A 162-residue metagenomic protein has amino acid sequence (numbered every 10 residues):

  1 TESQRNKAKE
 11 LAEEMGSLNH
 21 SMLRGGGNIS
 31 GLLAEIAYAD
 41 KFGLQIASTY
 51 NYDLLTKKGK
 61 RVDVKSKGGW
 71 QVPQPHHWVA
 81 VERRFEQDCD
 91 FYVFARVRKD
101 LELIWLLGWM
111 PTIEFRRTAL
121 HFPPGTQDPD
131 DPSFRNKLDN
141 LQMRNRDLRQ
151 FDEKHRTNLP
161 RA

Functional and structural regions predicted by a protein language model:
T1-K58, K65-A162: Nucleic-acid endonuclease domains
